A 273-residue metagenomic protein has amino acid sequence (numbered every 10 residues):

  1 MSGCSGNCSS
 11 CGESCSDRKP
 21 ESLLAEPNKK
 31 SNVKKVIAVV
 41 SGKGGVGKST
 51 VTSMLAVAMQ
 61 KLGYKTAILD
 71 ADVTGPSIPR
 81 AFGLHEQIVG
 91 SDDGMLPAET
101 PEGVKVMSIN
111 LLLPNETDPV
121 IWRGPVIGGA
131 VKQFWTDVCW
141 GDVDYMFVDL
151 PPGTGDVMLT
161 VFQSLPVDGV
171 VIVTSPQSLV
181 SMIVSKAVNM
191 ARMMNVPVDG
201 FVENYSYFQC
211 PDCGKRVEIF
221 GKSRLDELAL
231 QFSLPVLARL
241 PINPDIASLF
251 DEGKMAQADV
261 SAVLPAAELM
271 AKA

Functional and structural regions predicted by a protein language model:
M1-L23, V188-A273: C-terminal lobe/tail of nucleotide-utilizing enzymes
N28-K34: Phosphate-binding P-loop
V33, G44, D70, I78 (+7 more regions): Residue-level signature of catalytic and energy-coupling elements of molecular machines, predominantly ATP/GTP-dependent
K35-V73, V188, M194: Walker A/P-loop phosphate-binding motif and the immediately C-terminal alpha-helix
K65-T66, A71-E116, G128: Phosphate-binding loop that captures ATP/GTP phosphates
M107, L150, Q163, D199 (+1 more regions): Glycine-rich phosphate-binding loops of nucleotide-dependent enzymes
L113-V161: Phosphate-binding/switch loop-helix module in NTP-utilizing enzymes
G141-V148, T154, P166-A187: Conserved Switch II/interswitch segment of TRAFAC-class P-loop GTPases
